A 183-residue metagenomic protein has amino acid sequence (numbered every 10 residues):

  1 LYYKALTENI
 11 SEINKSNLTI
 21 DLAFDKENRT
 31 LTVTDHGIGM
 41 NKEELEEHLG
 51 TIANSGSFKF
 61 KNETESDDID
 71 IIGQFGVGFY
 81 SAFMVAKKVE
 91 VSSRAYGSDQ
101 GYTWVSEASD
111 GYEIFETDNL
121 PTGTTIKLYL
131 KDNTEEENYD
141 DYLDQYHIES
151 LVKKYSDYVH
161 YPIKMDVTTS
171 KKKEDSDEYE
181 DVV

Functional and structural regions predicted by a protein language model:
L1-Y142, S150: GHKL (Bergerat-fold) ATPase N-terminal catalytic module, capturing the glycine-rich phosphate-binding loop and acidic
F60-E65, P162-T169: Short coil/turn segments at secondary-structure boundaries
S156-P162: Acyl-group handoff/entry surfaces in thioester-processing enzymes
T168-V183: Alpha-helical transmembrane helix bundles of large polytopic membrane transport and channel proteins
